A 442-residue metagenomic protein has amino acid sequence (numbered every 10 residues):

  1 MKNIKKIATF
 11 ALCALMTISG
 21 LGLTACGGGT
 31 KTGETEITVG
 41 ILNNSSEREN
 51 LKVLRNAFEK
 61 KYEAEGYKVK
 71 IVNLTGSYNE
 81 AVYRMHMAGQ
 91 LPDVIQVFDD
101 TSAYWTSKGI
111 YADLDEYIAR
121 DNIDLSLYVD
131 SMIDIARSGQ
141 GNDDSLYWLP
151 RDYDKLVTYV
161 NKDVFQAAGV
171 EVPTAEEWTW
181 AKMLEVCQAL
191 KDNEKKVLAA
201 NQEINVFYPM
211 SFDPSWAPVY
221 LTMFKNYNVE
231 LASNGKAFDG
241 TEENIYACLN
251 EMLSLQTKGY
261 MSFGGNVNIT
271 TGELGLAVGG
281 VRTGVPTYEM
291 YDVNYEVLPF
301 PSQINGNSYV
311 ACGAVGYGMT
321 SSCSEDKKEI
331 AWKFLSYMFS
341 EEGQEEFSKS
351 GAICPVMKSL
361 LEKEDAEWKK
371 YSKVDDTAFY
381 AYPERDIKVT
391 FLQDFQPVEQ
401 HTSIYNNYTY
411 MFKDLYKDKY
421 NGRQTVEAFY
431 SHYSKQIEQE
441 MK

Functional and structural regions predicted by a protein language model:
A57, K61-S131, Q166-G169, T270 (+3 more regions): Extracytoplasmic "Venus flytrap"/periplasmic binding protein-like
K60, E65-K68, A168, T257 (+1 more regions): Extracytoplasmic/periplasmic substrate-recognition and gating elements
D99-L156, A199, E296-P301, K373 (+2 more regions): Hinge/lid segment of periplasmic solute-binding proteins
D115-D130, A175-E177, N201, N226-A247 (+2 more regions): Short, solvent-exposed loop/beta-turn-alpha elements that line the ligand-binding surface or hinge of extracytoplasmic
G139-R151, L156, Q166, A181-K236 (+1 more regions): Extracytoplasmic/periplasmic solute-binding protein
G141, P150, D375-Q436: C-terminal capping/gating helix-and-loop segments adjacent to ligand/active sites or protein-protein/ligand interfaces
C187, S233-F263, F300: Glycine-centered hinge/linker elements that transmit conformational signals in sensory and ligand-binding systems
V267, Y317-T402: Mature extracytoplasmic/periplasmic domains
